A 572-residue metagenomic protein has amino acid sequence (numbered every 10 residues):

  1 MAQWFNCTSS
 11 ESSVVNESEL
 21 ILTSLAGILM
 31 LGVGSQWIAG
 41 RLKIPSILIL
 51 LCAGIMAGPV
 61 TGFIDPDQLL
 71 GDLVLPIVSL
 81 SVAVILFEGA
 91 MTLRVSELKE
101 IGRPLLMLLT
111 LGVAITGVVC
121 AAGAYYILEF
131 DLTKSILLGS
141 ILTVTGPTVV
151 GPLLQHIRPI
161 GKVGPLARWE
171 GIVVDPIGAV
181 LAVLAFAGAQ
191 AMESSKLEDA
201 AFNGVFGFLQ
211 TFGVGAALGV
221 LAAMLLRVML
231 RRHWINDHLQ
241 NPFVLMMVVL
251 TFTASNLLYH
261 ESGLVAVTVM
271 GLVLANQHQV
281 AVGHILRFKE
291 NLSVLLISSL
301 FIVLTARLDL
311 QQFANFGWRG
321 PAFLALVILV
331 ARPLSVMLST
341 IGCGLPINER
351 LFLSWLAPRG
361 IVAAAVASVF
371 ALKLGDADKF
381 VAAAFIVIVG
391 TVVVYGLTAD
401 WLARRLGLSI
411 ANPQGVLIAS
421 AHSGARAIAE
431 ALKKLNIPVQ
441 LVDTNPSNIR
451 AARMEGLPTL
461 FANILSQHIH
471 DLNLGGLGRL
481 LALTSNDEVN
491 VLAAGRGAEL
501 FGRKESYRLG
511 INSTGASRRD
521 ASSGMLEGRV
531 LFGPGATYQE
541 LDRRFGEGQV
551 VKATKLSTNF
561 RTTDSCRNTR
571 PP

Functional and structural regions predicted by a protein language model:
A2-N412, L465: Transmembrane helical cores of multi-pass secondary ion antiporters/exchangers
L345-P346, A363, V369-P572: Cytosolic regulatory regions of ion transport systems
